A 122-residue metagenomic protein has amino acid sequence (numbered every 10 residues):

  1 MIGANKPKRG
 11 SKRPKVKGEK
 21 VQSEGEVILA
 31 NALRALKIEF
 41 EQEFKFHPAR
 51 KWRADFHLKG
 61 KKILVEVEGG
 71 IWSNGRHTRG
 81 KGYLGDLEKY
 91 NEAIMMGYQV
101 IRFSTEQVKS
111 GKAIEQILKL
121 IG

Functional and structural regions predicted by a protein language model:
M1-G122: Nucleic-acid endo/exonuclease domains
